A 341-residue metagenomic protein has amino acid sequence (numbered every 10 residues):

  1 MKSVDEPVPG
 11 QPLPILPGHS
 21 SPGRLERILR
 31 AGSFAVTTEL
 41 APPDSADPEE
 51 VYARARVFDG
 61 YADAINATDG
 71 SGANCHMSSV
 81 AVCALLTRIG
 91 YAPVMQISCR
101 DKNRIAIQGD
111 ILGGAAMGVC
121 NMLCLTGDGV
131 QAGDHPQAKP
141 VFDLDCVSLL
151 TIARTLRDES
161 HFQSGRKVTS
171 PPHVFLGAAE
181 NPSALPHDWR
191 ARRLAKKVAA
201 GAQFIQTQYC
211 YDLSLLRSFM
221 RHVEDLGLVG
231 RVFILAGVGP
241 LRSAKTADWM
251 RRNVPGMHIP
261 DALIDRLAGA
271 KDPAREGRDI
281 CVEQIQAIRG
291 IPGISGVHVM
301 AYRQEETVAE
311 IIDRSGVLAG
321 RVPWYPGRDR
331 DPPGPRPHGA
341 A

Functional and structural regions predicted by a protein language model:
K2-A41, S45, E49, A53 (+2 more regions): N-terminal amphipathic alpha-helix/helix-capping segment at the start of soluble metabolic enzymes
P14-G18, P140-T169, A179-A184, L226-Q284 (+1 more regions): Active-site pocket-lining/capping segments in soluble small-molecule metabolic enzymes
G18-L25, E49-V57, A73-Y91: Glycine-rich, positively charged N-terminal anion/phosphate-binding segment
A35-E50, S71, P93-I105, V174-W189 (+1 more regions): Active-site mouth loops of central-metabolism enzymes
E39, I65, G114, K197 (+3 more regions): Conserved, mostly hydrophobic/aromatic
D47-E49, A73-L85, N103-G109, G129-G165 (+4 more regions): Active-site-adjacent beta->alpha loops and helix N-cap segments on the catalytic face of soluble alpha/beta enzymes
I65-C75, I97-S98, C124, Q203-D212 (+1 more regions): Catalytic beta/alpha-barrel core
C99-M117: Glycine-rich anion/phosphate-binding loops
